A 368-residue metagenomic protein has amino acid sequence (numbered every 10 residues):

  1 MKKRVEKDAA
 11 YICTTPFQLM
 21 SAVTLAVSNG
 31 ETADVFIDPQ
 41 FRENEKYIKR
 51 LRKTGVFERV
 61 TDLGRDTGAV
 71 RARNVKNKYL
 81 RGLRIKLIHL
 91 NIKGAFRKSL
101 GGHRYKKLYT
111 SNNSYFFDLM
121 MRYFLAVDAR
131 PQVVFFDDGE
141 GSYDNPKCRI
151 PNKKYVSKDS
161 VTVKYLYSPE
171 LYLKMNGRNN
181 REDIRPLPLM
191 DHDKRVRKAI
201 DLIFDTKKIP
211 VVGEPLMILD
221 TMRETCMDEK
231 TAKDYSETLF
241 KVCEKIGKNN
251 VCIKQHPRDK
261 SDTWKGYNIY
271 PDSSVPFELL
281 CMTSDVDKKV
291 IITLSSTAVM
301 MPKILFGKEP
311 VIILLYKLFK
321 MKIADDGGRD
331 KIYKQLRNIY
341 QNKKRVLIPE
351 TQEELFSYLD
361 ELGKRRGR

Functional and structural regions predicted by a protein language model:
V5-K46, P215-T221, K230-C252: N-terminal beta-strand-loop-alpha-helix module at the start of alpha/beta ligand-binding or catalytic domains
A10-D159, V299: Active-site and donor-binding regions of nucleotide-sugar-utilizing enzymes
A22, F277-D325: A donor-sugar binding/catalytic signature common to diverse glycosyltransferases and related nucleotide-sugar
F41-K49, F117-L119, S142-N145, T225-M227 (+2 more regions): Short, charged/polar "capping" segments at the starts of alpha-helices and the immediately preceding loops
D62-V70, S111-S114, V133-E140, G213-E224 (+2 more regions): Short loop/turn segments at strand-loop or loop-helix junctions that form parts of catalytic or ligand-binding pockets
F136-L219: A nucleotide-sugar donor-handling region in carbohydrate enzymes
F240-S274: Catalytic donor nucleotide-activated moiety binding site of glycosyltransferases and closely related
A324-R368: Leloir-type glycosyltransferase catalytic cores
